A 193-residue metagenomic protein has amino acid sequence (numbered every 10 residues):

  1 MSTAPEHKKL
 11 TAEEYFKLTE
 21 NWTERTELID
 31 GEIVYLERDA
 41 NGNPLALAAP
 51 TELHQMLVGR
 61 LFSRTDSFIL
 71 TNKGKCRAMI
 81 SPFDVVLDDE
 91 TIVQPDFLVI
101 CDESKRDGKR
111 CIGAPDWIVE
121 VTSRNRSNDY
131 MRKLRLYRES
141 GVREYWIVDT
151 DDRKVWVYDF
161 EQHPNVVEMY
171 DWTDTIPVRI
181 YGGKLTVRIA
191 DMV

Functional and structural regions predicted by a protein language model:
M1-V193: Gly/Pro/Ser/Thr-rich low-complexity, intrinsically disordered segments predominantly at protein N-termini
